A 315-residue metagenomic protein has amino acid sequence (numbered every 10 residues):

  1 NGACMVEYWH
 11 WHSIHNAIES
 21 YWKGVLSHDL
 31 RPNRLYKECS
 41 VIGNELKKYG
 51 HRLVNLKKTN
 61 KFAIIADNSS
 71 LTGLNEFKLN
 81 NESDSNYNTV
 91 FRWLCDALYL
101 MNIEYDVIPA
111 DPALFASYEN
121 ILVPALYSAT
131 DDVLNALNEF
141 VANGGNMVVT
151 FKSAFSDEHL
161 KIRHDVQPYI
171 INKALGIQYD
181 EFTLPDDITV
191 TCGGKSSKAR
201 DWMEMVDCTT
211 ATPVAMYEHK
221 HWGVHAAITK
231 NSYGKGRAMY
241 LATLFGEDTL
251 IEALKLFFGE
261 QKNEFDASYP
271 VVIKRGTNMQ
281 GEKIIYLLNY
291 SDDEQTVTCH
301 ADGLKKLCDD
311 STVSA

Functional and structural regions predicted by a protein language model:
N1-A315: Carbohydrate-binding surfaces of carbohydrate-active enzymes
